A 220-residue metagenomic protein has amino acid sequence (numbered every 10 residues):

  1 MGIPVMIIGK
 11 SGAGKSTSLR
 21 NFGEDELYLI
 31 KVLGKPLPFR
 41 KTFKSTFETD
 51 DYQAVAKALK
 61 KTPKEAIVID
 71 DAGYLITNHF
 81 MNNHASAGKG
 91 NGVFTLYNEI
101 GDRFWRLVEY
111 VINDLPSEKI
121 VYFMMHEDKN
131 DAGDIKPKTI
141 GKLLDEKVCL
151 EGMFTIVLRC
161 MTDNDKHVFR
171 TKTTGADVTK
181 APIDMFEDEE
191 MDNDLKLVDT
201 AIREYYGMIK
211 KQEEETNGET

Functional and structural regions predicted by a protein language model:
M1-I69, G73-N78: Conserved P-loop
S18-R20, A58, N113-L115, K147-E151 (+1 more regions): A general structural signal for short secondary-structure junctions and capping/turn motifs
E24, L33-L37, G73-Y74, E127-D131 (+2 more regions): Conserved nucleotide-binding/hydrolysis micro-motifs of P-loop NTPases
L27-L29, V121, V157-R159: Short, well-ordered beta-strand core segments
T42-T46, S117, M153-F154: A short helix-to-beta-strand connector/capping loop
E65, K119-I120, E151, T155: Conserved acidic residues
D71-C149: P-loop NTPase motor core
N130-T220: Conserved GTP-binding G-domain of TRAFAC-class P-loop NTPases and closely related GTPase folds
